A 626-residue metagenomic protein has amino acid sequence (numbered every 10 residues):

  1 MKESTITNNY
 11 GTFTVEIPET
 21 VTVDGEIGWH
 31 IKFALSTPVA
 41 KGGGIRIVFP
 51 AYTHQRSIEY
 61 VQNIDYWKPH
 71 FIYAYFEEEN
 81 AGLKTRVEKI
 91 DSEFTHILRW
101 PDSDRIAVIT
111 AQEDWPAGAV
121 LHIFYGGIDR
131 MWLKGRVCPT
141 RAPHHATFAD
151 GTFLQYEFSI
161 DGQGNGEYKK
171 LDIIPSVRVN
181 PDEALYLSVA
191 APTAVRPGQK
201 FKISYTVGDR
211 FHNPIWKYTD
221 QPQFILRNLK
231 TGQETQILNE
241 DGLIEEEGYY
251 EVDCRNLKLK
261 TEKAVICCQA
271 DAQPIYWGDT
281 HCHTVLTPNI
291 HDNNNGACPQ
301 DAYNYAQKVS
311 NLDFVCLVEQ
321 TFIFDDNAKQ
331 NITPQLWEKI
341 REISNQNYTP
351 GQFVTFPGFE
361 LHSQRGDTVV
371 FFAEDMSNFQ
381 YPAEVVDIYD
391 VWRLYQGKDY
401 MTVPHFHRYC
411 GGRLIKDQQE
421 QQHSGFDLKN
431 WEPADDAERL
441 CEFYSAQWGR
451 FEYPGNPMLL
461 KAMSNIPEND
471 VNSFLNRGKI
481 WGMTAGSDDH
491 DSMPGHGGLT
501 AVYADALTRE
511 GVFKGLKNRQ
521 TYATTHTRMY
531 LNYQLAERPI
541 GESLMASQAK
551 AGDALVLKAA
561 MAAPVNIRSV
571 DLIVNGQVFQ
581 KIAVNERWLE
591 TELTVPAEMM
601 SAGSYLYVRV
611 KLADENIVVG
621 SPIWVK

Functional and structural regions predicted by a protein language model:
M1-A184: Ser/Thr/Pro/Gly-rich, low-complexity intrinsically disordered stalk/linker tracts of secreted and surface-exposed
Y186-A190, A194-K626: Extended, charged catalytic domains and RNA/DNA-binding interfaces, predominantly in divalent-metal-using enzymes
